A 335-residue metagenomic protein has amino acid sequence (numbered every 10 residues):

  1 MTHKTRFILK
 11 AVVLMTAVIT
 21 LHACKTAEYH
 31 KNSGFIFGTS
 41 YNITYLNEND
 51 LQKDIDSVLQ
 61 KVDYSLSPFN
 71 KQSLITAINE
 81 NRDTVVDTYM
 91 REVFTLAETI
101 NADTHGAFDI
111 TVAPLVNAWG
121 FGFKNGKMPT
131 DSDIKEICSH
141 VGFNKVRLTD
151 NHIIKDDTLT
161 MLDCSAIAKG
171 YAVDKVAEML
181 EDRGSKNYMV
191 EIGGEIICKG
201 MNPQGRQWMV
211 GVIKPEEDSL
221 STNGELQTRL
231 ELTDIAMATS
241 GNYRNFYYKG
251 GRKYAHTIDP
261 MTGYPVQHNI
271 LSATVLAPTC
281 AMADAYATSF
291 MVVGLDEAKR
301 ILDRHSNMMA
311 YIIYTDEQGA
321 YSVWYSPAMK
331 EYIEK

Functional and structural regions predicted by a protein language model:
T2-A11, H22-K335: Mature catalytic core of soluble alpha/beta enzymes
V13-I19: Hydrophobic membrane-insertion alpha-helices, especially the h-region of bacterial N-terminal signal peptides
